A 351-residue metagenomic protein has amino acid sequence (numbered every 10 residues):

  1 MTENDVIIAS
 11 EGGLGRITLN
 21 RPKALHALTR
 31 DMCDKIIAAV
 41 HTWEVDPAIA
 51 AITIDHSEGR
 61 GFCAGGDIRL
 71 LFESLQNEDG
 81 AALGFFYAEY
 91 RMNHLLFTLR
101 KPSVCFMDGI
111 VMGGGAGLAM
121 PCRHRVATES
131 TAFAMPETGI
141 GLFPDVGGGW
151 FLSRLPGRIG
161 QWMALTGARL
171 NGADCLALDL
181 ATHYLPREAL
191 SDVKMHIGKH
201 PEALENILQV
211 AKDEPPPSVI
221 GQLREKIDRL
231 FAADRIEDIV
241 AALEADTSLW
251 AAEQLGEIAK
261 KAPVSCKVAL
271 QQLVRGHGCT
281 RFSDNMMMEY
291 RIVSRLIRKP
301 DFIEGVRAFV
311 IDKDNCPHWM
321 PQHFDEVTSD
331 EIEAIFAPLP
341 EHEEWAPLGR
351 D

Functional and structural regions predicted by a protein language model:
M1-D55, G80, H94, P347-D351: Conserved CoA-thioester-binding segment of acyl-CoA-metabolizing enzymes
I54, D67, L118-A119, D174-C175 (+2 more regions): Hydrophobic/aromatic residues within transmembrane alpha-helices of multi-pass small-molecule transporters
H56-R91, G139-G141, I335: Glycine- (often His-adjacent) and acidic-residue-rich active-site loop that binds/positions the CoA thioester
L96-I140, W162-A168, G172: Glycine-rich beta-to-alpha active-site loop
C122-P144, D179-K194: Gly/Pro- and small hydrophobic-enriched strand-loop and loop-to-helix capping segments that sit at the rims
G149-R158: Hydrophobic, secondary-structure "cap" segments at the distal end of domains
L180-K261: Amphipathic alpha-helical blocks and their helix-capping loop/short-beta junctions
I292, P300, E304-D351: C-terminal amphipathic alpha-helical interaction region
